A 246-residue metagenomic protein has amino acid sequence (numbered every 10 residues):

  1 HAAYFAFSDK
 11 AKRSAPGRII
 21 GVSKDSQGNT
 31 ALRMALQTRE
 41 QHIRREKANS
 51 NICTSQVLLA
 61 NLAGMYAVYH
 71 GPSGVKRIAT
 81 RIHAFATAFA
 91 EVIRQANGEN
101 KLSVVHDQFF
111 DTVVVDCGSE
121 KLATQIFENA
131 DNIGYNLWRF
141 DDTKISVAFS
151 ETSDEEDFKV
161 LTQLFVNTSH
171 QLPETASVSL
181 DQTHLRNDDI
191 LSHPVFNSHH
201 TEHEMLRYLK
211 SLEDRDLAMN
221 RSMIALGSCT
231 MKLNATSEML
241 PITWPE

Functional and structural regions predicted by a protein language model:
H1-A96, V105-D107: Active-site C-terminal subdomain of aminotransferase-like
A6, K10, R18, L62-H70 (+9 more regions): Generic, well-ordered alpha-helical scaffold segments in large soluble proteins
A6, L58-L62, R77-A84, A88 (+8 more regions): Generic recognition of stable, solvent-exposed alpha-helical segments in well-folded globular domains
H83, A96-A130, F149-T152: Conserved PLP-binding catalytic core of the aspartate aminotransferase-like
S103-Q108, L137-D141, M223: Short beta-strand
N129-I133, L137-L164: Noncatalytic alpha-helical scaffolds and linker/capping helices
E155-A225, C229-S237, I242-P245: Flexible inter-domain linker/hinge segments
